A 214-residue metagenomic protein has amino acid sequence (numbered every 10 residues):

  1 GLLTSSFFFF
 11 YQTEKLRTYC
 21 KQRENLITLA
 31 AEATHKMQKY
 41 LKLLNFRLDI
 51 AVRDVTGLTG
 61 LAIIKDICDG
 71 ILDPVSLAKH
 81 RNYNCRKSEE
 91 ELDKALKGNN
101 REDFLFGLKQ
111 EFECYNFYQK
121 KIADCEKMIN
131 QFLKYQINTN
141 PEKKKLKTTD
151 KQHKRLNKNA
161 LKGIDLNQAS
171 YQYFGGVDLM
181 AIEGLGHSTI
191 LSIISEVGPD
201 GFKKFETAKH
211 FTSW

Functional and structural regions predicted by a protein language model:
G1-W214: A detector of single, family-specific signature residues that are central to catalytic or substrate-handling motifs
